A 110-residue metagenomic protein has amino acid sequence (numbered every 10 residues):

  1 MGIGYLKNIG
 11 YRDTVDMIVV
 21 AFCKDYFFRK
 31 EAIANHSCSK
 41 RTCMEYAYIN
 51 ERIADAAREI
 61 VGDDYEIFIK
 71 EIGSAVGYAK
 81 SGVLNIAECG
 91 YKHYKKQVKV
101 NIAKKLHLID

Functional and structural regions predicted by a protein language model:
M1-E59, L106-D110: N-terminal interaction/assembly modules
I18, D64-F68, Y94: Residue-level detector of well-ordered alpha-helical segments, enriched for hydrophobic/aromatic packing positions
A54, G77, K99: Generic structural marker for isolated residues within well-ordered, non-membrane alpha-helices of soluble domains
E59-V76: Short amphipathic alpha helix immediately N-terminal
A75-G90: Helix-turn-helix DNA-binding module
A87, Y91-K105, I109: DNA major-groove recognition helices of helix-turn-helix
